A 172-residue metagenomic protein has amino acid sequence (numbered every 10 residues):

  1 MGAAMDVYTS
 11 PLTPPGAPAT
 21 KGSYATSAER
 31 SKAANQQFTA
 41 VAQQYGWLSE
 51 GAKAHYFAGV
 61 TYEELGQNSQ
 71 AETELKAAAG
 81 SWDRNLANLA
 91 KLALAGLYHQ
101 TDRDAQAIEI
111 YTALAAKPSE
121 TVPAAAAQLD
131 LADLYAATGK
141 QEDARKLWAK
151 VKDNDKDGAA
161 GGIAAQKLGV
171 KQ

Functional and structural regions predicted by a protein language model:
T13-Q70: Extracytoplasmic/periplasmic/luminal assembly and interaction segments in envelope/secretory/respiratory proteins
V41-G51, L65, G80-A87, A115-A124 (+2 more regions): Short solvent-exposed coil/turn linkers within tandem alpha-helical repeat scaffolds
